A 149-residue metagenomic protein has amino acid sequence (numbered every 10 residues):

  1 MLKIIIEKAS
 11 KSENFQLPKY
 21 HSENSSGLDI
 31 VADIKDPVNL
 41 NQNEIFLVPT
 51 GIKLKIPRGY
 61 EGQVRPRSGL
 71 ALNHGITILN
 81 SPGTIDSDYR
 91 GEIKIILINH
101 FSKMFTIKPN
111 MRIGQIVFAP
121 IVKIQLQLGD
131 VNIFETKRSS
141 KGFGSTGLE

Functional and structural regions predicted by a protein language model:
M1-E149: DUTPase catalytic domain/fold
